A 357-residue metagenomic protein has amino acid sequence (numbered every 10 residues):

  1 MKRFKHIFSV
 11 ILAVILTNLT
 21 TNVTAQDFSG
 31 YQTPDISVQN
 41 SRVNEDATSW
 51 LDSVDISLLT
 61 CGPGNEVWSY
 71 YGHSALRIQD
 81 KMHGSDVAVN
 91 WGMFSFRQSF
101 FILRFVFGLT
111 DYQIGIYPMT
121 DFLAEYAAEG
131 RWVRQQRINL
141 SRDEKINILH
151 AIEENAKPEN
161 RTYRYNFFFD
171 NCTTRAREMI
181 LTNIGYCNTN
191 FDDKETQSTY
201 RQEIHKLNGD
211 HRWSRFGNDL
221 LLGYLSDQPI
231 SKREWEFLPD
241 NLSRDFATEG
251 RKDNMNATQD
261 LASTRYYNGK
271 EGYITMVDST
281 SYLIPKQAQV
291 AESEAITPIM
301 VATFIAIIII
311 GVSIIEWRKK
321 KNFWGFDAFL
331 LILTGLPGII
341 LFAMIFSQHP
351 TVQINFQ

Functional and structural regions predicted by a protein language model:
M1-G30, N322: Bacterial Sec-dependent N-terminal signal peptides
K2, T48, V67-W68, Q79 (+1 more regions): A general structural signal for short secondary-structure junctions and capping/turn motifs
D27-F28, E154-Q357: Activation targets extended, charge/polar-rich intrinsically disordered C-terminal tails
D27-P63, Y70-H73, R201-E203: N-terminal regions that are enriched for targeting/export leaders and immediately downstream pro/stem segments
E45-L51, D80-S85, N139-E144: A short, structured loop/turn motif at beta-sheet edges
D52-G130: Glycine-rich catalytic cores of cysteine/serine-nucleophile enzymes that process amide/ester linkages in cell-envelope
G64-N65, R131-N139, P158-F167: Second-shell loop/turn segments in exported
D143-I152: Short, charged, amphipathic alpha-helices and their helix-cap/turn boundaries
